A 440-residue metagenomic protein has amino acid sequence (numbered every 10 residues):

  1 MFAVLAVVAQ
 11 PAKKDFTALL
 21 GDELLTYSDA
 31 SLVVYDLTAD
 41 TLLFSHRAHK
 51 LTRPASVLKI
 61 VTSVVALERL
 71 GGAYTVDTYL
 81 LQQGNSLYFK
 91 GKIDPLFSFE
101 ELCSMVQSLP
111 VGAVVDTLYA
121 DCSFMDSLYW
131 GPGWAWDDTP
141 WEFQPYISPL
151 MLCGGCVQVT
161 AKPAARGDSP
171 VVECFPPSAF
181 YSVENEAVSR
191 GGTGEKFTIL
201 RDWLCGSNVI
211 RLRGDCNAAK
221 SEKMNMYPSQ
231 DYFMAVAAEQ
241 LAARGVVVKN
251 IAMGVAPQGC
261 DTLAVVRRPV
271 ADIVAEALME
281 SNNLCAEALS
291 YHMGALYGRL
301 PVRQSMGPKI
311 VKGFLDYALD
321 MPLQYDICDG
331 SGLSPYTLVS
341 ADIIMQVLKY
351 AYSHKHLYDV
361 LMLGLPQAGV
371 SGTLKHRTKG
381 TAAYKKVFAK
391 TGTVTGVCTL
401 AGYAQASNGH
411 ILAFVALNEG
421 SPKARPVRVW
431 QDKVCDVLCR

Functional and structural regions predicted by a protein language model:
M1-A9: Hydrophobic h-region of N-terminal signal peptides that target proteins for export in Gram-negative bacteria
A9-L51, L70-G72, S108-V114, R440: Beta-lactamase-like hydrolase cores
D15-T17, A179-A187, T381-F388: Short Pro/Gly-enriched beta-strand edge/turn motifs at strand-loop
L43-S45, S290-R440: Small-residue-rich helix-loop
R47, C103-Q107, D329-G330: N-terminal post-signal-peptidase region of extra-cytosolic proteins
T52-A66: Active/ligand-binding-proximal structured segments within catalytic/core domains that scaffold catalytic residues
L70-P322: Conserved serine DD-peptidase/penicillin-binding transpeptidase domain and beta-lactam-recognizing active-site
